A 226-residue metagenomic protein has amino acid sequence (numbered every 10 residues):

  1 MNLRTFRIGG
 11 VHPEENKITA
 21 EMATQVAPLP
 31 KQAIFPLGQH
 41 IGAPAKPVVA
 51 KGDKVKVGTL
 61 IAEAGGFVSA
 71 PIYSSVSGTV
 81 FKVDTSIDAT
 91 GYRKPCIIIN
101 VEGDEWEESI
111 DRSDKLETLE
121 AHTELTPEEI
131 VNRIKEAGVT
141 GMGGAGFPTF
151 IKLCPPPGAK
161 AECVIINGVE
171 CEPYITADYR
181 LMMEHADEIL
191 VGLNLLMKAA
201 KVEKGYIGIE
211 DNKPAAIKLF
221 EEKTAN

Functional and structural regions predicted by a protein language model:
M1-V48: N-terminal, Lys/Arg-enriched amphipathic/low-complexity engagement segments that precede the first folded domain
Q32, G52-V55, C163-E170: Active-site-adjacent bridging/hinge elements
A43-V48, G65, I110-D114: Aromatic/His-enriched, Gly/Pro-containing loop or helix-boundary segments that lie immediately adjacent to catalytic
A45-K54, G58: Short histidine-centered loop motifs in beta-beta connectors
T59, G65-V68: N-terminal alpha-helical targeting/anchoring segments
V68-S74, K82-N226: Iron-sulfur-associated redox domains of electron-transfer enzymes in respiratory and anaerobic energy metabolism
